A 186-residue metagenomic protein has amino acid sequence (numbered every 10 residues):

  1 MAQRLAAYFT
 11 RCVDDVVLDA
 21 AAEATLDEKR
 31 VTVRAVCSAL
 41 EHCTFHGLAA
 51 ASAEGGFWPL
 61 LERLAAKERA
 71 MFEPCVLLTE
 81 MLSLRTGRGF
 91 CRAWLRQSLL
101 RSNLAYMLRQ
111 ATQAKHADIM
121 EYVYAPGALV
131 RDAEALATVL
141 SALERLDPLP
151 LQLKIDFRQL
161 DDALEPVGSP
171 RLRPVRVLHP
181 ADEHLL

Functional and structural regions predicted by a protein language model:
Q3-L185: Alpha-helical coiled-coil scaffolding segments
